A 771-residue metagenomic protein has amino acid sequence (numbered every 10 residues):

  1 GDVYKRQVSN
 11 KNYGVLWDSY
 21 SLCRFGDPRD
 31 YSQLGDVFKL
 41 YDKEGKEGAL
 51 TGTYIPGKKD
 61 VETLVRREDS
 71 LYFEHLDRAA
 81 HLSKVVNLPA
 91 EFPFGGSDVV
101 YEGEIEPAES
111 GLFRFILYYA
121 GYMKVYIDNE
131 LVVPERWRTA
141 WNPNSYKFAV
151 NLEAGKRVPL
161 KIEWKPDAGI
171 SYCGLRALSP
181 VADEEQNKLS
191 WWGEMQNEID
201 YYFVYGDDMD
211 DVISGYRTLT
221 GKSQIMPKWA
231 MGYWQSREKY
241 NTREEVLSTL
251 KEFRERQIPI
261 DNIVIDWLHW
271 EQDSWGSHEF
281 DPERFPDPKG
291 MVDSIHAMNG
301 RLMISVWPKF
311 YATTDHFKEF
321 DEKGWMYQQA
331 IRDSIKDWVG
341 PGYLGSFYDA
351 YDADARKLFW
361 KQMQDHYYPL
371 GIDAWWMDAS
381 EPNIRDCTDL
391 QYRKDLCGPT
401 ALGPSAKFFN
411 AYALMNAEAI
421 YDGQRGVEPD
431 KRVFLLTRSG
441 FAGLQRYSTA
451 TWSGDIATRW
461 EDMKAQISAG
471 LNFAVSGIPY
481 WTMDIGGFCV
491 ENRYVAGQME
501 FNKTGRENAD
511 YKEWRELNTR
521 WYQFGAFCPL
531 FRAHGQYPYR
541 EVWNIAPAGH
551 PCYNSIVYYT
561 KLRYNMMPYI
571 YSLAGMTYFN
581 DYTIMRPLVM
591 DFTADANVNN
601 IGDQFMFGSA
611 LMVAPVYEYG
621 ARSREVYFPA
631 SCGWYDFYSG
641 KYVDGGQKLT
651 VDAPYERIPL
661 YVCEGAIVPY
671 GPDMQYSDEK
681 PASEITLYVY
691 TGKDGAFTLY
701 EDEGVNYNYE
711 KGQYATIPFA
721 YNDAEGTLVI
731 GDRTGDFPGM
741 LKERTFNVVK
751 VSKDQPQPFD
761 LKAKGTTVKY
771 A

Functional and structural regions predicted by a protein language model:
G1-A49, P56-E68, Y72-D98, Y122 (+5 more regions): Catalytic-domain carbohydrate-binding cleft regions of carbohydrate-active enzymes
I55, F113-L117, K156-E163, G726-L728: Short, well-structured beta-strand segments within conserved domains
Y101, L611-P615, G726-T734: Short, well-ordered beta-strand segments enriched in hydrophobic/aromatic residues
I105-V125, L160: Aromatic-lined ligand-binding clefts that engage carbohydrates, nucleic acids, or primary amines
S110, G155-R157, E743: Extracellular Ig-like/FN3 beta-sandwich strand-entry sites
Y118-A120, E163-K165, R733: Beta-strand-rich extracellular modules
K124-D128, R622-S639, G739-D754: Beta-strand-rich binding/interaction modules
L660-T767: Accessory, solvent-exposed terminal regions and/or long lumenal/extracellular loops of proteins
